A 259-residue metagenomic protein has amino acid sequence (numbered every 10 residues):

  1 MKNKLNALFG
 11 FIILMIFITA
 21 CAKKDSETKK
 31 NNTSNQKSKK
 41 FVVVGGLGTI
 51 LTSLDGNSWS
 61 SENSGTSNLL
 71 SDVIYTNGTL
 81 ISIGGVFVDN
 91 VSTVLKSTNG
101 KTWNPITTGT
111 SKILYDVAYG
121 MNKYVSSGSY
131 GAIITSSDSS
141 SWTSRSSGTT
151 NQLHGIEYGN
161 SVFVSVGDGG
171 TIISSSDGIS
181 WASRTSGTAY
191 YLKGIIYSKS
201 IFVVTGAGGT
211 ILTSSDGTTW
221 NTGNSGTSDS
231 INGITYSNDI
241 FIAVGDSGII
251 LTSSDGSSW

Functional and structural regions predicted by a protein language model:
M1-F9: Bacterial N-terminal signal peptides that target proteins for export
F11-L14: Hydrophobic alpha-helical membrane-embedded or membrane-associated segments
F17-A20: C-terminal motif of bacterial Sec signal peptides marking the signal peptidase cleavage site
A22-K24: Bacterial signal peptide processing site
K29-W259: Residue-level hotspots at or immediately adjacent to binding/recognition sites across diverse folds
